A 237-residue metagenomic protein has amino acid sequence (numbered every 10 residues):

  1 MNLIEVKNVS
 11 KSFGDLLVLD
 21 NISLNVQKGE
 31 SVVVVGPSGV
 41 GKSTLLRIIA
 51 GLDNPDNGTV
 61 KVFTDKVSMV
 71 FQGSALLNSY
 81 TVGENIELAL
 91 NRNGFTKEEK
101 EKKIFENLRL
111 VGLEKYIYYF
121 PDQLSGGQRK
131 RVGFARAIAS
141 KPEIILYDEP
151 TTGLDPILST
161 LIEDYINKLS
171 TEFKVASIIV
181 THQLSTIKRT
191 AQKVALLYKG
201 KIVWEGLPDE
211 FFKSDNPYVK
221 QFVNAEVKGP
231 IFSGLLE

Functional and structural regions predicted by a protein language model:
A50: Helix-to-loop junction immediately C-terminal to a conserved catalytic motif
E98-K115: Conserved ABC ATPase "signature" region
F120-L124, Q128: Conserved ABC ATPase signature
A139-E143: A short, proline-enriched helix->beta-strand linker immediately N-terminal to the Walker B motif in ABC-type P-loop
I145-D148: Catalytic Walker B motif of ABC-type/P-loop ATPase nucleotide-binding domains
P156-L158: Helix N-cap at the start of a conserved alpha-helix in ABC-type nucleotide-binding domains
I187-R189: A short, surface-exposed alpha-helical micro-motif characterized by mixed small hydrophobic and charged/polar residues
